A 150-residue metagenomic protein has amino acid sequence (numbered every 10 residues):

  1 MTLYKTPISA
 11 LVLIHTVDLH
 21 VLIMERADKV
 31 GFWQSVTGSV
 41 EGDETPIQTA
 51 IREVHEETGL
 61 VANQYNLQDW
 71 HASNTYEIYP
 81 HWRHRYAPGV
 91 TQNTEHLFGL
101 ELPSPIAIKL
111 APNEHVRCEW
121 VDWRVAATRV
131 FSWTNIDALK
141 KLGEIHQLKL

Functional and structural regions predicted by a protein language model:
M1-V21, G42: Conserved N-terminal beta-strand and adjoining loop/helix that marks the start of the Nudix/MutT-like hydrolase domain
I14-V17, R26, L100-L102: Active-site beta-strand termini and strand-to-loop segments that position acidic
I23-M24, A126: Conserved short hydrophobic patches within well-ordered secondary structure
A27, S39: Residue-level signal for short, function-critical loop segments
D28-F32: A conserved beta-turn-beta hairpin within the catalytic core of GNAT-like acetyltransferases that forms part
Q34-T37: A short gly/proline-enriched turn/hairpin at secondary-structure junctions
V40-W133: Unchanged
A127-L150: Charged phosphate-binding loop/patch that engages nucleotide di/tri-phosphates or the phosphate backbone of nucleic
